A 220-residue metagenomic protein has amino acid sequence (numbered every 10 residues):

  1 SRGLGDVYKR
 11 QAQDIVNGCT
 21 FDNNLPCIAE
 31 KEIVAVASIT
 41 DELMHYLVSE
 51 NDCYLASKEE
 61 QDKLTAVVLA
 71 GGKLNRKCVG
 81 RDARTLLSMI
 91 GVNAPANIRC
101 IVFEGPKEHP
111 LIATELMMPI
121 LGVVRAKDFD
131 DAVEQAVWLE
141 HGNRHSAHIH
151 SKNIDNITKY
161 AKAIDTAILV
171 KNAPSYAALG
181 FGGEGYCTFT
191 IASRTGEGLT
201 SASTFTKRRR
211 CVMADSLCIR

Functional and structural regions predicted by a protein language model:
S1, D6-K107: ALDH superfamily catalytic-core signature
V92-R220: Conserved C-terminal structural/oligomerization subdomain of aldehyde/semialdehyde dehydrogenase
